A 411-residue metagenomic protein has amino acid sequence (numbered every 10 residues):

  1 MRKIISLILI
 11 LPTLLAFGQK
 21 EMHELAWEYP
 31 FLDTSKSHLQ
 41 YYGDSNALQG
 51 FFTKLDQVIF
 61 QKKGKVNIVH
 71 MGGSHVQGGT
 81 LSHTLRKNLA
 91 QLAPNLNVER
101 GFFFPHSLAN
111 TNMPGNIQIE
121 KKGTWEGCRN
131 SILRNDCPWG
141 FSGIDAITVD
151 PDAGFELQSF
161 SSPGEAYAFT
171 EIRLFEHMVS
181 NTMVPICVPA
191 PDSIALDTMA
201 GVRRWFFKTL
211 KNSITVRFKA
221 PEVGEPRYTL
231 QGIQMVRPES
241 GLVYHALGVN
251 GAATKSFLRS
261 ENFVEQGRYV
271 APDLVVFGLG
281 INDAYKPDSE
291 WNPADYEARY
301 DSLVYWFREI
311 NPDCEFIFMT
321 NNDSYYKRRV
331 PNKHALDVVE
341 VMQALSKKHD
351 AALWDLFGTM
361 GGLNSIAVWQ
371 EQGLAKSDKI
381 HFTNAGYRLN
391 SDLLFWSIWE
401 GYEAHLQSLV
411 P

Functional and structural regions predicted by a protein language model:
M1-W27, Q407-P411: Bacterial Sec-dependent N-terminal signal peptides
A26-H70, S142: Membrane/wall-proximal cationic-aromatic binding patches
G43-V58, F257-Y269, A298-W306, L336-E340: Alpha-helical scaffolding within the catalytic cores of extracellular/periplasmic polymer-degrading hydrolases
F60, V76, T80, R86-P94 (+5 more regions): Sec-exported extracytoplasmic/periplasmic mature domains
Q77-V188, D197-A298, H381: Conserved SGNH/GDSL esterase-like catalytic core that processes O-acyl groups on lipids and polysaccharides
P272-A284, P293-S302, W306-E309, I317-L356: Conserved N-terminal glycine/acidic-rich loop preference
N322-P411: Catalytic His-Asp segment of secreted/periplasmic serine-dependent ester chemistry enzymes
